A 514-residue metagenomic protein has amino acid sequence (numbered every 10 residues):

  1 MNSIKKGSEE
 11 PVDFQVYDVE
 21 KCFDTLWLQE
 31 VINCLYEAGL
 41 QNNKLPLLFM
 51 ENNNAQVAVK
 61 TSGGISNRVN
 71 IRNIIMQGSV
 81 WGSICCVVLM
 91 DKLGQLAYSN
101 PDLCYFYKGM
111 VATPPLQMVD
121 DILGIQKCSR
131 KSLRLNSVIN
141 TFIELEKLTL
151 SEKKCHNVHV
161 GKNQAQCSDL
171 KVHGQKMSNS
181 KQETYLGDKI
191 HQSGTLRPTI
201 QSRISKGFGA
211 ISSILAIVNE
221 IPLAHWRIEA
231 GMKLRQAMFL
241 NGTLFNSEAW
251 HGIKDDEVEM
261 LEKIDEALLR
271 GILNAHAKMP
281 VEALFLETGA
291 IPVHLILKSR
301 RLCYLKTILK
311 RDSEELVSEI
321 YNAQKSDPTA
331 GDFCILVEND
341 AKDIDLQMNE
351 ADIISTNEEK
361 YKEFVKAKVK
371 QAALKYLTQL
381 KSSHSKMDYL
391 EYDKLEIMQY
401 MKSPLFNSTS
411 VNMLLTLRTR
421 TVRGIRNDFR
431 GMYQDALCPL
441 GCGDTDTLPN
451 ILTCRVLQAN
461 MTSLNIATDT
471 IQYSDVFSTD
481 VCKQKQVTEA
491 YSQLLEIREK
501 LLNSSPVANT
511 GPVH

Functional and structural regions predicted by a protein language model:
M1-V88, K92: Conserved pre-catalytic core of RNA-dependent polymerases
K6, C86-V119, L123: Active-site palm subdomain of RNA-directed nucleic acid polymerases
K6-G7, E20-D24, I74-C86, Y107-K108 (+5 more regions): Conserved, non-catalytic sequence blocks in retroelement Pol enzymes and Pol-derived host proteins
K21-A38, T113-E144, G161, Q192-L196: Catalytic palm subdomain of template-directed nucleic-acid polymerases, centered on the conserved carboxylate motif
G63-I65, T149-K181, S202: Short, conserved micro-motifs composed of acidic
M118-D121, S151-G161, T184-I320, Q324: Non-catalytic, peripheral interaction segments enriched in hydrophobic/basic residues
I221, S382, M387-H514: Family-specific functional microsites
I264-D265, H276-V422, R426, Q486 (+2 more regions): Extended C-terminal regions of large enzymes
